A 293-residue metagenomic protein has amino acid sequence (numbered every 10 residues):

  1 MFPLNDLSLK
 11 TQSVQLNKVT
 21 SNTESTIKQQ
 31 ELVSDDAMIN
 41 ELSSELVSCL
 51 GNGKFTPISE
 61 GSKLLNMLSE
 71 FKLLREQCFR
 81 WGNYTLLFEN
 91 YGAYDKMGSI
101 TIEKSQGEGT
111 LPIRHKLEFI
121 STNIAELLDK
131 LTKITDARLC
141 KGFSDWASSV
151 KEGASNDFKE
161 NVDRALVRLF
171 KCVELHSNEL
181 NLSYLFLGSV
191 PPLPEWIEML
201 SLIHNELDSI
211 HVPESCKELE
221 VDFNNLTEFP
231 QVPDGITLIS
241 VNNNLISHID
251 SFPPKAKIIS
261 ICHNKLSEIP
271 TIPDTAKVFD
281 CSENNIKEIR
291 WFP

Functional and structural regions predicted by a protein language model:
M1-E31: Non-Sec secretion/translocation targeting segments of pathogen effectors
M38-E45, C49, K63-Q77, T101 (+7 more regions): Charge-rich, solvent-exposed alpha-helical interaction surfaces
M67-S105: Amphipathic, interaction-prone secondary-structure segments
D136-A137, S144-S209, C216: LRR N-terminal entry segment and analogous cap-like coil->beta motifs
L180, L200-L202, L219-V221, I239-V241 (+2 more regions): Conserved hydrophobic beta-strand positions in leucine-rich repeat
V190-L193, I210, F229-V232, H248-F252 (+2 more regions): Canonical leucine-rich repeat
